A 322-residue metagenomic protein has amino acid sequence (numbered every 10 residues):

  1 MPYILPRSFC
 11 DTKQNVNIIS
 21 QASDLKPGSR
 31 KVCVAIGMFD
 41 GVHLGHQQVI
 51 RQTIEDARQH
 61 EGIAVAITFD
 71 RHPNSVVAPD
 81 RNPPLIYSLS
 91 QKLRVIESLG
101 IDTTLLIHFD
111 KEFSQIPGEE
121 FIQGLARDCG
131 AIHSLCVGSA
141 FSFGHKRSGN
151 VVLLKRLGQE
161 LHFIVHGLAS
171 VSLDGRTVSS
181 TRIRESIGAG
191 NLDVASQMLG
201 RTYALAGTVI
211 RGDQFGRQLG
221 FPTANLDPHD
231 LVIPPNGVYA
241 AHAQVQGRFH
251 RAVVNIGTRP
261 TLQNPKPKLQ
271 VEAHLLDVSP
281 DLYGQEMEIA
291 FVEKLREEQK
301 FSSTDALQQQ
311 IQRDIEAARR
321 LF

Functional and structural regions predicted by a protein language model:
P2-V32: Positively charged, low-complexity intrinsically disordered leader regions
K26-S88: N-terminal catalytic cores of NTP/NDP-binding nucleotidyl/phosphoryl-transfer enzymes
H43, I96, L135, A195 (+2 more regions): Residue-level signal for inorganic ion chemistry
A66, L106, V165-L168: A structural preference for short, hydrophobic beta-strand core positions in alpha/beta folds
S75-L161: N-terminal Rossmann-like or analogous alpha/beta NTP/dinucleotide-binding catalytic cores that position adenine
G158-G257: Glycine-rich, Lys/Arg-enriched anion-binding loops that position phosphate/diphosphate groups for phosphoryl
G212-F322: Phosphate/ribose-recognition catalytic cores of enzymes acting on nucleotide-derived substrates
